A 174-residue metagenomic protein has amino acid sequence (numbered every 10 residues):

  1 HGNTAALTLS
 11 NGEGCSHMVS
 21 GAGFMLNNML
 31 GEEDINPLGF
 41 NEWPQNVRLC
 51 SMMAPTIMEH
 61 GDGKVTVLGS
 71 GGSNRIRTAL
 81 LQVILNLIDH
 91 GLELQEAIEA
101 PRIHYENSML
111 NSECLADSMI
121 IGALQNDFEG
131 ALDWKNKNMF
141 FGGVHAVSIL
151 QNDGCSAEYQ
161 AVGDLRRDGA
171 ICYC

Functional and structural regions predicted by a protein language model:
H1-W134: Proteins synthesized as precursors that undergo proteolytic processing into mature forms
L115-C174: Cofactor-centric catalytic regions
